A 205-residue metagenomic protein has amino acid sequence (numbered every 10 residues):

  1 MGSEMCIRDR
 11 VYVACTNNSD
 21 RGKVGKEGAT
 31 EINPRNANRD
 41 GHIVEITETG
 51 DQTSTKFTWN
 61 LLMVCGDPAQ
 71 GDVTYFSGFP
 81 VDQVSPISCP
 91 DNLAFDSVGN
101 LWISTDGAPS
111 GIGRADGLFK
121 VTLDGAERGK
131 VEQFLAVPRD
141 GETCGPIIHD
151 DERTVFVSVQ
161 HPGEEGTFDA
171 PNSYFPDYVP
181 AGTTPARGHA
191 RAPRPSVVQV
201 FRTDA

Functional and structural regions predicted by a protein language model:
M1-I7: Short, small-residue-biased leader/transition segments that mark boundaries at the very start of proteins
R8, F95-V98, H149-E152: Residue-level detector of Asp-centered blade-edge/turn motifs that repeat once per structural unit in beta-propeller
R10-A14, N100-S104, T154-S158: Conserved beta-propeller blade signature
C15-N17, V81-G125: Loop/turn-rich, solvent-exposed surfaces of beta-rich toroidal or solenoidal domains
N17-N38, W102-G113, P162-G188: Short, conserved, GDST-rich strand-edge loop motifs in beta-rich repeat architectures
E45-K56, T122-A126, R202-A205: Short loop/turn segments immediately following beta-strands, especially the blade-tip and inter-blade linker loops
T55-S85, E132-R139: Surface-exposed loop and turn segments in beta-propeller and other repeat-based domains that flank or scaffold
I147-A205: Blade-level signature of beta-propeller repeat domains, shared across WD40, Kelch, NHL, RCC1 and BNR/Asp-box propellers
